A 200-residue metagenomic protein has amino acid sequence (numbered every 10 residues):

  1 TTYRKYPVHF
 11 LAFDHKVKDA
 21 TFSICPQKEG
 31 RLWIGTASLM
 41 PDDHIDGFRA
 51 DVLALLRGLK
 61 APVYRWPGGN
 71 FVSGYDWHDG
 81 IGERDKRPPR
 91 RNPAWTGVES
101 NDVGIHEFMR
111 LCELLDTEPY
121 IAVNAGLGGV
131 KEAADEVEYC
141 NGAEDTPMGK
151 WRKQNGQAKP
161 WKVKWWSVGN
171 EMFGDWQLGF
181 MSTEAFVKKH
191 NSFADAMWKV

Functional and structural regions predicted by a protein language model:
T1-V200: Non-catalytic accessory regions flanking glycosidase/transglycosidase catalytic cores in CAZymes
